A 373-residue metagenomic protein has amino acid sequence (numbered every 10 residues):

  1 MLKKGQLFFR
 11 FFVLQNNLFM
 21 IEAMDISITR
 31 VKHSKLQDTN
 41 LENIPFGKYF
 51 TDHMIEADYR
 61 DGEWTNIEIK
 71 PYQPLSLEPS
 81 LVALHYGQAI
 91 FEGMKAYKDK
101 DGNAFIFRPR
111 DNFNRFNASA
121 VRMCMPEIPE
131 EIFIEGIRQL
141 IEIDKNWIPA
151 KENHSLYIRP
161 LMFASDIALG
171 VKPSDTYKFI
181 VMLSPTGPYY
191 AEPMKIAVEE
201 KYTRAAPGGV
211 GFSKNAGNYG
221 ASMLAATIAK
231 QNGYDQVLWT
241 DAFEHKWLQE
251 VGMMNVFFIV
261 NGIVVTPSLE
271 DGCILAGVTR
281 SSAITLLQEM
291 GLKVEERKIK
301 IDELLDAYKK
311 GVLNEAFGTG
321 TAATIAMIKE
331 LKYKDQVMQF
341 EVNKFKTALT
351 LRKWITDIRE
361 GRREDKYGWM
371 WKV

Functional and structural regions predicted by a protein language model:
M1-V13: Positively charged N-terminal leader segments that act as targeting/secretion signals
N16-N17: Intrinsic-disorder-associated, low-complexity terminal segments enriched in Asp/Asn/His/Tyr and depleted of Lys/Arg
I21-G136, L140, L161, A168-V373: Helix-start/capping segments and mature chain N-termini
P149-R159, F163: Extended, Lys/Arg-enriched charged tracts that mediate electrostatic binding to polyanionic substrates
